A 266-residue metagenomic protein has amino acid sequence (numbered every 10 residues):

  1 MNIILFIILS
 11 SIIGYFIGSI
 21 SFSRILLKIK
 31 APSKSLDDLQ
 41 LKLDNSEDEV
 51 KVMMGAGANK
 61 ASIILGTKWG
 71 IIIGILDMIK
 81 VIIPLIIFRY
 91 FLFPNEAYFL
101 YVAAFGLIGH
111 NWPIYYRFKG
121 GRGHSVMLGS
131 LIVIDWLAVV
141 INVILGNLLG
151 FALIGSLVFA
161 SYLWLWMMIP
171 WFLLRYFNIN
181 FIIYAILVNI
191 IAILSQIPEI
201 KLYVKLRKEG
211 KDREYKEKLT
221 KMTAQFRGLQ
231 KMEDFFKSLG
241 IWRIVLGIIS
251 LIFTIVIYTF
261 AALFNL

Functional and structural regions predicted by a protein language model:
M1-I13, L85-Y101, I132-V139, F172-Y184 (+1 more regions): Helix-coil boundary and interhelical linker segments in multi-pass alpha-helical membrane proteins
N2-K34, T254-Y258: N-terminal signal-anchor transmembrane alpha helix
S10, G14-Y15, S19, S23 (+12 more regions): Alpha-helical transmembrane segments in multi-pass membrane proteins
I25-T67, V204-K237: Cytosolic, membrane-interface loops and tails of multi-pass inner-membrane proteins
V52-R89: Multi-pass membrane catalytic core of lipid/isoprenoid biosynthesis enzymes
S62-L65, F88-F91, H124-I154, W166-R175: Interfacial segments of multi-pass membrane proteins
V140, I144, L157-L165, R175-I190: Loop-to-transmembrane alpha-helix initiation sites
G240-A262: Final/C-terminal transmembrane alpha-helix of multipass membrane proteins
